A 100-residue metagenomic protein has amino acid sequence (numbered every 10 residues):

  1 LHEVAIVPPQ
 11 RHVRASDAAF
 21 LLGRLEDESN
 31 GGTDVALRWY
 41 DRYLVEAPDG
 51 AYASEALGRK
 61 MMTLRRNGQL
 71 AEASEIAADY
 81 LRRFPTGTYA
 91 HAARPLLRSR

Functional and structural regions predicted by a protein language model:
L1-H2, Y40, A77: Hydrophobic/aromatic packing residues within the alpha-helices of TPR/SEL1-like helical repeat arrays
V4-R14, Y43-A53, L81-A93: Short solvent-exposed coil/turn linkers within tandem alpha-helical repeat scaffolds
D17-F20, G31, S54-E55, R59: Repeat-based scaffolding regions
F20-D27, L64-R65, R98-S99: Specific register positions within alpha-helical solenoid repeats of the TPR/Sel1-like families, i.e., one
L25-E26, E46, T63, R83: Residue-level signature for tetratricopeptide repeat
G32-T33, L70: TPR-repeat structural position
